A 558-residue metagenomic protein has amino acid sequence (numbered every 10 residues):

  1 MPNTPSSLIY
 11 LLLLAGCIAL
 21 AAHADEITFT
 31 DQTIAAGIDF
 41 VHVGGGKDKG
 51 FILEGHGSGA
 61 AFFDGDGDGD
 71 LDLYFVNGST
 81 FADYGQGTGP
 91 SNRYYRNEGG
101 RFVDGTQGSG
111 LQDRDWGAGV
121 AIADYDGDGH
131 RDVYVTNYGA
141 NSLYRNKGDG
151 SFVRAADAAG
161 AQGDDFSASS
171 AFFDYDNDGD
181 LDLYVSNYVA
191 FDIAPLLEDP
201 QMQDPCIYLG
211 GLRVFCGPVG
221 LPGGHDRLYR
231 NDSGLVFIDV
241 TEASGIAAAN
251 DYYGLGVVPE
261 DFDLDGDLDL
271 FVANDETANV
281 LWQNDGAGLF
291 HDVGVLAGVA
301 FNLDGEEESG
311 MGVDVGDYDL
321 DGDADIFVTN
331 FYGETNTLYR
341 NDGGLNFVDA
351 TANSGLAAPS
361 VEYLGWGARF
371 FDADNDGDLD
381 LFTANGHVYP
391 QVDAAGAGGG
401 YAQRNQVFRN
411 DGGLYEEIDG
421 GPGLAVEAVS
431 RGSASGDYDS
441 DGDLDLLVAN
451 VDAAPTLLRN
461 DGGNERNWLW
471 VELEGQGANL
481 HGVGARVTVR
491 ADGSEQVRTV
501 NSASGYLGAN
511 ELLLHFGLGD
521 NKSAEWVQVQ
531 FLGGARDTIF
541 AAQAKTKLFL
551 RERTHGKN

Functional and structural regions predicted by a protein language model:
I9-A19: Bacterial N-terminal signal peptides
A24-E26, G46, A358, Y389 (+2 more regions): Gly/Ser/Thr/Pro-enriched helix-cap/hinge segments flanking short amphipathic alpha-helices
A24-G55, Y95-D115, R145-D165, L196-Y252 (+7 more regions): Blade-edge motifs of beta-propeller repeat domains
A36-T80: Beta-strand-rich domains and repeat architectures in extracellular enzymes and scaffolds, especially beta-propellers
K49, G57-G67, G117-G127, R131 (+8 more regions): Beta-propeller blade termini
L71-N77, D128, D132-N137, L183-N187 (+5 more regions): Hydrophobic beta-strand segments that make up the repeating blades of beta-propeller and related beta-repeat
S79-D83, A140, A190-D192, T277-A278 (+2 more regions): Short glycine/acidic-enriched loop and turn motifs that connect beta-strands
Y84-P90, Y138-G139, V219-G224, E276-T277 (+3 more regions): Short, solvent-exposed loop/turn segments at conserved positions within beta-propeller repeat blades
